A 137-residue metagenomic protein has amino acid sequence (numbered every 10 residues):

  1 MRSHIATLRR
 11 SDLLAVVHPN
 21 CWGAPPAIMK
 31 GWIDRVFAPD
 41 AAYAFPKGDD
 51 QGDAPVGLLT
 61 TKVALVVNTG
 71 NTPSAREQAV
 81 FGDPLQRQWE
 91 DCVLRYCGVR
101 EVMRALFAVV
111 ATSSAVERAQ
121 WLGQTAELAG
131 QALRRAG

Functional and structural regions predicted by a protein language model:
M1-E90: Helix-loop-strand module that forms the ligand-binding subsite of alpha/beta enzymes
R76-G137: Glycine-rich phosphate/pyrophosphate-binding loop and the adjoining helix
